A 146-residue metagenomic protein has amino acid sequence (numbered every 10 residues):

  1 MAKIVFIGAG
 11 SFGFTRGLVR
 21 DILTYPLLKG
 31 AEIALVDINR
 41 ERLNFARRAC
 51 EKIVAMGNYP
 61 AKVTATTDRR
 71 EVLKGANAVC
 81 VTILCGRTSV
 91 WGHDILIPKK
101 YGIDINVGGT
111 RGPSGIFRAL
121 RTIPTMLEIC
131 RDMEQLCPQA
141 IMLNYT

Functional and structural regions predicted by a protein language model:
M1-I95, G108-T146: Metallocofactor- and cofactor-centric catalytic cores in central/energy metabolism, strongly enriched
Y101: Active-site gating loops and adjacent loop-to-helix segments of metal-dependent hydrolytic enzymes
